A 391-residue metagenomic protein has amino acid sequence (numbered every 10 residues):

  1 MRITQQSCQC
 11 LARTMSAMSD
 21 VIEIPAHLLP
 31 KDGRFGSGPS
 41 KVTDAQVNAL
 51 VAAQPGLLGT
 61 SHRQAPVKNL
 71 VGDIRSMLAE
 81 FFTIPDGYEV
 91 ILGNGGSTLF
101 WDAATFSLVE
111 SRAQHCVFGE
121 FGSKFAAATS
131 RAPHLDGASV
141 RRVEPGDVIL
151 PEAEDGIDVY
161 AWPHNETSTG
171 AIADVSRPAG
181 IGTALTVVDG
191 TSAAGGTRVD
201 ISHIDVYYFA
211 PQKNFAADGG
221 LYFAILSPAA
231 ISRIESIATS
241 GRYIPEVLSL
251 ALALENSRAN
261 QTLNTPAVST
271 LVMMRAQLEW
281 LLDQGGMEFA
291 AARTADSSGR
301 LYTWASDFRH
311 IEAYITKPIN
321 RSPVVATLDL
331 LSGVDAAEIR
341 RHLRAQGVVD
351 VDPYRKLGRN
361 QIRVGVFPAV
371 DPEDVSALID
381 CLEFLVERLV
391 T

Functional and structural regions predicted by a protein language model:
A17-S61: N-terminal "arm"/small-domain region of PLP-dependent enzymes with the aminotransferase-like
H27, D32, K356, N360-T391: PLP-dependent enzyme catalytic core of the Aspartate aminotransferase-like
K41, Q212-Y302: Active-site C-terminal subdomain of aminotransferase-like
Q54-F100, A128: Conserved N-terminal alpha-helix of the aminotransferase class I/II PLP-enzyme fold
S107-G122: Conserved PLP-anchoring active-site segment centered on the Schiff-base-forming lysine
V143-G195, V206: Active-site phosphate-binding strand-loop segment of PLP-dependent enzymes
I201-Q212, Y222: Conserved active-site segment immediately N-terminal to the catalytic lysine that forms the internal aldimine
E312-L343: Conserved PLP-binding catalytic core of the aspartate aminotransferase-like
